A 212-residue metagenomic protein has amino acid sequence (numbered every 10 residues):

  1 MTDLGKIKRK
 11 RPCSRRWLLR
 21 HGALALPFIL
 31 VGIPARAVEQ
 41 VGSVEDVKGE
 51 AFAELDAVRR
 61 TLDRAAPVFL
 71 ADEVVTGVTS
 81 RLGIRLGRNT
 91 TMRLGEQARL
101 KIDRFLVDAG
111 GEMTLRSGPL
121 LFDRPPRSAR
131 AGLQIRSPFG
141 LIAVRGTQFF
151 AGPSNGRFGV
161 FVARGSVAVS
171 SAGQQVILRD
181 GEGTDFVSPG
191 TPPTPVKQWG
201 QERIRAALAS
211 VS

Functional and structural regions predicted by a protein language model:
M1-W17, H21-V31: N-terminal secretory signal peptides
A23, A37-E73, G77-T79, L86-S212: Flexible, surface-exposed loop/linker segments and immediately adjacent secondary-structure boundaries
